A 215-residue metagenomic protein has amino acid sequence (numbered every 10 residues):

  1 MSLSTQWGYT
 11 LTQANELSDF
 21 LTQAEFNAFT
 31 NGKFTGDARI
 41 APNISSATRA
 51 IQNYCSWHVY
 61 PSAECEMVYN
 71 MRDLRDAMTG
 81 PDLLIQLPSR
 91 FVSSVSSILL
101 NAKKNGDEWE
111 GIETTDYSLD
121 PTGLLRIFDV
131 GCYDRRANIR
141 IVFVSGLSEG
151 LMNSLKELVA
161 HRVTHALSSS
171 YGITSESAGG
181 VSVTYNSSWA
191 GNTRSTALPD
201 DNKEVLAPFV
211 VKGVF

Functional and structural regions predicted by a protein language model:
M1, A102-K104, Y117, G172-S175: Assembly/interface hotspot detector across virion components, adhesins/toxins, and nucleic-acid enzymes
S2-N105, K156: Glycine-enriched, solvent-exposed interface loops adjoining structured elements
S2-S18, G146, G150-F215: Short loop/turn elements at secondary-structure junctions
T5-L11, S118-S154: Surface-exposed interaction regions enriched in Ser/Thr/Asp/Glu that occur as long low-complexity tracts or repetitive
N53, I98, I139-I141, V159 (+1 more regions): Structured, non-membrane catalytic/scaffold regions adjacent to prosthetic-group chemistry
M78-G80, P88-S93, D134, S169-Y171 (+2 more regions): A generic structural signal for short, non-catalytic loop/turn and secondary-structure boundary residues
I85, I139, E176: A broad, low-specificity signal marking well-ordered, structured residues that form hydrophobic/aromatic
R90-V92, S96-R135, N186-S188: Extracellular/luminal ectodomains and secreted, surface-exposed scaffolds of diverse proteins
